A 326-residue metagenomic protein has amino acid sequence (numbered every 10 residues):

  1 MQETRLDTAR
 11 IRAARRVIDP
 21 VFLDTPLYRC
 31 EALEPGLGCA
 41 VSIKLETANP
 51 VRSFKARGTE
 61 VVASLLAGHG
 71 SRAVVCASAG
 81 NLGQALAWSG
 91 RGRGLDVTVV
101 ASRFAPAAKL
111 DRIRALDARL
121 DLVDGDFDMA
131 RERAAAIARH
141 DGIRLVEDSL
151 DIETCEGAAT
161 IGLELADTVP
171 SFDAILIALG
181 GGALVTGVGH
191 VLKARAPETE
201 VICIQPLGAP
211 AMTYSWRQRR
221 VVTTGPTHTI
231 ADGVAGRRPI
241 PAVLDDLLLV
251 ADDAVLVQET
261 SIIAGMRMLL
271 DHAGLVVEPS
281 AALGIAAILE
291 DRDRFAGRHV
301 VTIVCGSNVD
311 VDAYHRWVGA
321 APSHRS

Functional and structural regions predicted by a protein language model:
M1-S326: PLP-dependent amino-acid enzyme catalytic core
